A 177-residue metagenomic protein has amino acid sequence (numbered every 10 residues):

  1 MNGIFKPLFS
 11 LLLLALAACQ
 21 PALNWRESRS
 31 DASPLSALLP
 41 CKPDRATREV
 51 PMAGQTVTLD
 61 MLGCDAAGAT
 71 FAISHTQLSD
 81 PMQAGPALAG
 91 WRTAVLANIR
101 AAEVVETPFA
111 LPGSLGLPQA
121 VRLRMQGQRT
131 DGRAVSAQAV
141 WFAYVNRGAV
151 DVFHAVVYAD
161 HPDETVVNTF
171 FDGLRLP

Functional and structural regions predicted by a protein language model:
M1-L11: Bacterial N-terminal signal peptides that target proteins for export
A15-A18: C-terminal motif of bacterial Sec signal peptides marking the signal peptidase cleavage site
Q20-A22: Bacterial signal peptide processing site
N24-D31, A53: Short acidic/polar N-terminal linker immediately downstream of export determinants
S30-L39: Predominantly extracellular/luminal regions of secreted and cell-surface proteins, especially disulfide-bonded
L38-L39, D44-A84: Secretory pathway targeting signatures of secreted, lumenal, and periplasmic proteins
K42-M61, T93-N146: Signature of long, low-cysteine stretches enriched in small and polar/charged residues
P43-D44, A87-E103, G148-P177: Surface-exposed amphipathic alpha-helical segments
